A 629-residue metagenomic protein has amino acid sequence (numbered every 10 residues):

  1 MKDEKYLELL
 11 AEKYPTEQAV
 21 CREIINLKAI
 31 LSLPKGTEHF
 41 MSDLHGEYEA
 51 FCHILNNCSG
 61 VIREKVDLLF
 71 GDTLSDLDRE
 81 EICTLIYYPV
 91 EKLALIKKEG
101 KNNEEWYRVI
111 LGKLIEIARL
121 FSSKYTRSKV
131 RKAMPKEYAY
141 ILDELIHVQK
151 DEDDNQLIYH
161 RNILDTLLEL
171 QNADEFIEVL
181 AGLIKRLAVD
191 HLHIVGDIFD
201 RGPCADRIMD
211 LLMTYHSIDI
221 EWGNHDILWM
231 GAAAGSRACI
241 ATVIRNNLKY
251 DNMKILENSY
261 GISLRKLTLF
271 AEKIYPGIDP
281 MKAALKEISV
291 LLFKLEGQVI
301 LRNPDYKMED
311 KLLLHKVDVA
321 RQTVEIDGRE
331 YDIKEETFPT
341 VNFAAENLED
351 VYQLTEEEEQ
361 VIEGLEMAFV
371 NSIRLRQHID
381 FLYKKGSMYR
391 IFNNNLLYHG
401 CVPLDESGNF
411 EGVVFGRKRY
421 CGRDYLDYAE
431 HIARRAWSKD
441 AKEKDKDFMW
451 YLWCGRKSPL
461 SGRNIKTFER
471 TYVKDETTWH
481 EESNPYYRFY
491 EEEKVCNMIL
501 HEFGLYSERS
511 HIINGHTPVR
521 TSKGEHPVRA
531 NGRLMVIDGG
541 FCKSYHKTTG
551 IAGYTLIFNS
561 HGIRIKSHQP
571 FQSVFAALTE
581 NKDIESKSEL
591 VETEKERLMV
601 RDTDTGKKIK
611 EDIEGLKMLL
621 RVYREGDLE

Functional and structural regions predicted by a protein language model:
M1-E629: Feature recognizes metal-dependent phosphohydrolase scaffolds
